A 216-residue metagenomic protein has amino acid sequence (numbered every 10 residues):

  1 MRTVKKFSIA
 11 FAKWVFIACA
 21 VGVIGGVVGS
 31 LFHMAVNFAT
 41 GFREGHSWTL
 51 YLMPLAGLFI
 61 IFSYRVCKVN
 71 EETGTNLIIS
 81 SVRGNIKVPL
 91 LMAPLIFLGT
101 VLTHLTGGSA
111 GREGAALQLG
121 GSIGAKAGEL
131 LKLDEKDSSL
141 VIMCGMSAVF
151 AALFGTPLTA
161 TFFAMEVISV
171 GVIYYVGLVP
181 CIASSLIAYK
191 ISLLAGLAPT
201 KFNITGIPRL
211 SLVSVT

Functional and structural regions predicted by a protein language model:
M1-T216: Alpha-helical transmembrane segments and immediately membrane-proximal extracytoplasmic
